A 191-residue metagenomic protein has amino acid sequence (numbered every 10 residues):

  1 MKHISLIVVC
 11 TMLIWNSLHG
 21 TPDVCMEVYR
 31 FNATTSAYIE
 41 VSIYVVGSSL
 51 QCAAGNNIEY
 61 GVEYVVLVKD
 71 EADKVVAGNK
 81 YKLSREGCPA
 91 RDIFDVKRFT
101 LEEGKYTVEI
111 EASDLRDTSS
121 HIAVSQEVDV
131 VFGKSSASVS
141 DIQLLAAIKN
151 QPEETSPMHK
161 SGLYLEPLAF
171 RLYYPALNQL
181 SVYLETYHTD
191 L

Functional and structural regions predicted by a protein language model:
I4-I14: Sec-dependent N-terminal signal peptides
H19-L191: Intrinsically disordered, low-complexity terminal regions enriched in Ser/Thr/Pro/Gly and charged residues
